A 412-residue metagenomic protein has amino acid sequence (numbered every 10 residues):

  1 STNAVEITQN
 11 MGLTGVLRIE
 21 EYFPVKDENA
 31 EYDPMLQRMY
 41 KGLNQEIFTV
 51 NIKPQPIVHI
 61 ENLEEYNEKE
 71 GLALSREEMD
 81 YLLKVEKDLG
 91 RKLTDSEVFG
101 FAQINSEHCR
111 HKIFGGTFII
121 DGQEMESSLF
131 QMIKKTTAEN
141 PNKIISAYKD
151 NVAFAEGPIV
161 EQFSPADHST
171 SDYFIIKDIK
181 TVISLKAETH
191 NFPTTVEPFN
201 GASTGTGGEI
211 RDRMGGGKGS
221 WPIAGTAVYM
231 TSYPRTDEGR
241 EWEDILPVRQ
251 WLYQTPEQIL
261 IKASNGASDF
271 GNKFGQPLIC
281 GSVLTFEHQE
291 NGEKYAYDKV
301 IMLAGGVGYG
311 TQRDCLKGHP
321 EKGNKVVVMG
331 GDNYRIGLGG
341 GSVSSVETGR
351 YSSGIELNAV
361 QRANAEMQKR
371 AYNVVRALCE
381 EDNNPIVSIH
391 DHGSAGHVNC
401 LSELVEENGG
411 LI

Functional and structural regions predicted by a protein language model:
S1-T348, S353-A371, V375-N383, G393-H397: Core nucleic-acid recognition elements
I386, H390-I412: Glycine-/charge-enriched secondary-structure boundary and capping motifs
